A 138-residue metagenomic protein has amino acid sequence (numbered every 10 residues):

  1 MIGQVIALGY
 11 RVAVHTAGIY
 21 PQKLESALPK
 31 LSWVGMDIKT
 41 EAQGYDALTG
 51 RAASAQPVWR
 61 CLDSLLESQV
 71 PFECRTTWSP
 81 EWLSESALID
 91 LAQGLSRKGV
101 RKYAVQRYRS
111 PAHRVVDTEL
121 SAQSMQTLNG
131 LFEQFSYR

Functional and structural regions predicted by a protein language model:
M1-T118: Conserved AdoMet/S-adenosylmethionine-binding subsite of the radical SAM
A112-R138: Short acidic, glycine/proline-enriched helix-loop-strand junctions
